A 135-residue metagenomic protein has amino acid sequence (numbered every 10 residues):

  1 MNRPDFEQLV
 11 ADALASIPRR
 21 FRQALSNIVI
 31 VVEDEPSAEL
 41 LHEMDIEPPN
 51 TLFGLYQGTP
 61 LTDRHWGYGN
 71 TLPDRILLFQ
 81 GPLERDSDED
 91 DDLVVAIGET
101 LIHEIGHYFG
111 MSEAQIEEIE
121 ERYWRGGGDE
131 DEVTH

Functional and structural regions predicted by a protein language model:
M1-V95, Y108-H135: Metalloprotease/metallohydrolase-associated module, dominated by Zn2+-dependent proteases
E99-Y108: Active-site recognition of the HExxH zinc-binding catalytic motif
